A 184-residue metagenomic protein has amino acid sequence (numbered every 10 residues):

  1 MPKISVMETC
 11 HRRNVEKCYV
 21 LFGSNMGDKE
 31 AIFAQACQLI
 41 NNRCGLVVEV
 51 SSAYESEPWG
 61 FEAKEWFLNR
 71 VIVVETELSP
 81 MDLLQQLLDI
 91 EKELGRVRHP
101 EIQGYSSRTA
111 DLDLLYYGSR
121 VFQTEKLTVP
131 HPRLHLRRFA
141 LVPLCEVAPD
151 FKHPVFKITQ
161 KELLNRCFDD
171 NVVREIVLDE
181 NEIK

Functional and structural regions predicted by a protein language model:
M1-K3, C44, D169-V173: Low-complexity, intrinsically disordered short peptide segments enriched in small/polar/basic residues
K3-V6, C10-F22, M26-T109, G118-S119: Nucleotide and nucleotide-moiety/phosphate-recognizing core
W59-W66, M81-L84, L88-K184: Flexible, gly/pro- and Lys/Arg-enriched active-site loops
